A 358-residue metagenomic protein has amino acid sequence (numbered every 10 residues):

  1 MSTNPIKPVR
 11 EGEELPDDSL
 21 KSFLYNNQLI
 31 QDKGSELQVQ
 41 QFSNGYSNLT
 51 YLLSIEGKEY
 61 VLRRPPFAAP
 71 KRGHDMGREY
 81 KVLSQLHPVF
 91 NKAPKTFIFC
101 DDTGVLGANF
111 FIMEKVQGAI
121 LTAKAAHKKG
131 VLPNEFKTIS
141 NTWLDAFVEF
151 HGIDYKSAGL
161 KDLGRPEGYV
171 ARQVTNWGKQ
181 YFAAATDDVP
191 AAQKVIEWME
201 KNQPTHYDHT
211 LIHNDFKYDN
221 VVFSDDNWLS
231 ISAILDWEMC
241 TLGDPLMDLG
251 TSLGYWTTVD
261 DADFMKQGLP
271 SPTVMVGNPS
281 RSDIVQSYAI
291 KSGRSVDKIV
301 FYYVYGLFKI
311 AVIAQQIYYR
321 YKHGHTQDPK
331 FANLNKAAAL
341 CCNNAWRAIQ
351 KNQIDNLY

Functional and structural regions predicted by a protein language model:
S2-D32: Juxta-kinase regulatory segment immediately upstream of eukaryotic protein kinase catalytic domains
E36-W198, N202-L211, D225-L229: ATP-binding pocket architecture of kinase catalytic cores
G164-R165, S295-G306: All-alpha amphipathic helical-bundle segments outside canonical DNA-binding/catalytic cores that form hydrophobic
L211-H213, Y218: Catalytic-loop of the protein kinase fold
V221-F223: Hydrophobic residue at the +6 position relative to the catalytic HRD Asp in the kinase catalytic loop
L235-C240: Activation of the activation-loop gatekeeper triad in protein kinase-fold domains
M247-S292, G306-H323: Active-site activation/catalytic loop segments of kinase-like enzymes and analogous catalytic loops in related
S287, K291-K298, V312-Y358: Helical subdomain adjoining the active site within ATP-dependent kinase catalytic cores
